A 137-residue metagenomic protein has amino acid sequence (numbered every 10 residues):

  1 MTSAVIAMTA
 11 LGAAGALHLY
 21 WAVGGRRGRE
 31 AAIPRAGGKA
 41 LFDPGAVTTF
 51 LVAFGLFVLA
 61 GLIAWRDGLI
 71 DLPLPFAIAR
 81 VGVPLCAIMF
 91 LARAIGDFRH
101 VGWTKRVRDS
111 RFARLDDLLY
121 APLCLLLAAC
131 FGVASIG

Functional and structural regions predicted by a protein language model:
A4-Y20: N-terminal signal-anchor transmembrane alpha helix
A14, C86-R93: Alpha-helical transmembrane segments of multi-pass membrane proteins
L17-V52, L69-D71, T104-R111: Interfacial loop at the N-terminal end of multi-pass membrane proteins
P44-F50, I78-L85, S110-L127: Individual transmembrane alpha-helices with interfacial aromatic-anchor signatures
V47-V81: Helix-adjacent hinge/juxtasegments
R66, F131-G137: Juxtamembrane boundary at the C-terminal end of a transmembrane helix
R93-V107: Transmembrane alpha-helical segments of integral membrane proteins
